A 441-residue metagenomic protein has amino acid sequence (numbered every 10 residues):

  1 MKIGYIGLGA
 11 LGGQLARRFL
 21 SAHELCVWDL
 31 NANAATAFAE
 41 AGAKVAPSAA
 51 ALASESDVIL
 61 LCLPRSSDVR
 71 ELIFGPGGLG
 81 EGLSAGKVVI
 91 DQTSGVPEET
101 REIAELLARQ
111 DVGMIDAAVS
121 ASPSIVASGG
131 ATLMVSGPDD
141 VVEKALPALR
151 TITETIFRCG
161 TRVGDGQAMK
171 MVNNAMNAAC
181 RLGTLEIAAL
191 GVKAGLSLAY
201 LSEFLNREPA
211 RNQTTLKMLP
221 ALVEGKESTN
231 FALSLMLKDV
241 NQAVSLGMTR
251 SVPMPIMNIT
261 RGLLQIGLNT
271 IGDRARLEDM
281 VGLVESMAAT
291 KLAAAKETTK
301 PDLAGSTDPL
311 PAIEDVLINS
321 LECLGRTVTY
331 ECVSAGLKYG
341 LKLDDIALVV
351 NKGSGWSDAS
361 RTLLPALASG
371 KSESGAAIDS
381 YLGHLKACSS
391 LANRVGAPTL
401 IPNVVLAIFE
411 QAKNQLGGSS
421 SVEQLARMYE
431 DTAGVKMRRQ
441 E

Functional and structural regions predicted by a protein language model:
M1-L61, K87, T93, T155 (+2 more regions): NAD(P)+-binding Rossmann beta1-loop-alpha1 motif at the extreme N-terminus of oxidoreductases
I3, L25, M114, M254 (+1 more regions): Hydrophobic anchor at the start of a short beta-strand that flanks the dinucleotide cofactor-binding loop
A46, D91, G113-A117, F157-G160 (+2 more regions): General beta-strand structural signal in soluble alpha/beta enzymes
A49-L61, R65-M114: Rossmann-fold NAD(P) dinucleotide-binding segment
G95-A178, L182, A288-N319: Rossmann-fold dinucleotide-binding core
V163-M287, L310-A397, I401, I408-L425 (+1 more regions): Helical "substrate-binding/catalytic lid" subdomain of Rossmann-like NAD(P)-dependent dehydrogenases/reductases
